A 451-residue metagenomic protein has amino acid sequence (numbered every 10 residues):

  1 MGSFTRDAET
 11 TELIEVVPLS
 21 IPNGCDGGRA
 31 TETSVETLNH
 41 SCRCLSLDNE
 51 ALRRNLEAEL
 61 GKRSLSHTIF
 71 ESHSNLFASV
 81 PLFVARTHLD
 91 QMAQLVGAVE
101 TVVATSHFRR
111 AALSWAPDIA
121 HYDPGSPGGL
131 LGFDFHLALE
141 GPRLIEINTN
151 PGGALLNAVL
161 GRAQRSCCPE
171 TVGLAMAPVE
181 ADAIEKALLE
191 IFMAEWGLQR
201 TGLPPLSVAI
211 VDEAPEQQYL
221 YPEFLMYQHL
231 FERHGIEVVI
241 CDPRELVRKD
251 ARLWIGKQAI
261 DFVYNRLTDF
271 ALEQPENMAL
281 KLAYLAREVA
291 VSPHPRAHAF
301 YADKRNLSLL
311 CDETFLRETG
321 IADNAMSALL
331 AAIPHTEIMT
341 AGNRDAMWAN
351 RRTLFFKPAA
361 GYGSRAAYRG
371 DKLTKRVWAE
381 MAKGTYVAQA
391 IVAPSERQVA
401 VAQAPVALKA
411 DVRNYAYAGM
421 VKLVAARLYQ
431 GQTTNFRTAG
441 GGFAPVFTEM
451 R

Functional and structural regions predicted by a protein language model:
G2-R451: Preference for protein termini
